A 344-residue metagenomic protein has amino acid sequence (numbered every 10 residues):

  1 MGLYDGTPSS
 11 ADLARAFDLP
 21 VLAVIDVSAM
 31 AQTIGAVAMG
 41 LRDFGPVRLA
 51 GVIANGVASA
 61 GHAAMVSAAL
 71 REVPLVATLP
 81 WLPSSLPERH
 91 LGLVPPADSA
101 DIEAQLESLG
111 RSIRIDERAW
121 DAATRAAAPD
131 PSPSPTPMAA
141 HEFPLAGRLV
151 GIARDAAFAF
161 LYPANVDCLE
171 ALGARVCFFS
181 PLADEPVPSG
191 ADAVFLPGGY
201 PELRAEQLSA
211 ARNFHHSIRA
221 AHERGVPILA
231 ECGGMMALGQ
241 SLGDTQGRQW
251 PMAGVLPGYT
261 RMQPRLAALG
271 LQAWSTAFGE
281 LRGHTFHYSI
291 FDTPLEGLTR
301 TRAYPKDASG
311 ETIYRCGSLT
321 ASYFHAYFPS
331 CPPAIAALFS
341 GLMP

Functional and structural regions predicted by a protein language model:
D5-A11, M39, A210-F214: Charged helix-capping and loop-helix junction motifs
D5-S28: Inter-motif core of Ras-like GTPase G domains
L19, V73, E223-P227: A short helix->loop->beta-strand "cap" motif at the edges of active sites that frequently abuts
L22-V24, I53, G151, F195-P197 (+1 more regions): Structural motif
A31-E142: Internal gly/pro-rich beta-alpha loop/helix module that stabilizes soluble enzyme cofactors or their anionic handles
P144-A146, F158-E170, R175-V176, R261-R265 (+1 more regions): C-terminal and late-domain segments of enzyme folds
A146-E223: Phosphate-binding active sites in nucleotide-utilizing proteins
P201-A273: Cysteine-nucleophile active-site neighborhood
